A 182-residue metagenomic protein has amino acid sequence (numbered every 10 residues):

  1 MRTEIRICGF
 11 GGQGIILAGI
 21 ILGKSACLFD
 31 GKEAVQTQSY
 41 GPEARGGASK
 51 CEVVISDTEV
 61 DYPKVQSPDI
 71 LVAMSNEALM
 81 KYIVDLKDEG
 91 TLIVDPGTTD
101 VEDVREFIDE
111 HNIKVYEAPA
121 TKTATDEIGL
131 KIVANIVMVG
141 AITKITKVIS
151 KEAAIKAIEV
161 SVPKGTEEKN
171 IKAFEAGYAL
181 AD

Functional and structural regions predicted by a protein language model:
M1-D182: Active-site cofactor/cluster-binding pocket
